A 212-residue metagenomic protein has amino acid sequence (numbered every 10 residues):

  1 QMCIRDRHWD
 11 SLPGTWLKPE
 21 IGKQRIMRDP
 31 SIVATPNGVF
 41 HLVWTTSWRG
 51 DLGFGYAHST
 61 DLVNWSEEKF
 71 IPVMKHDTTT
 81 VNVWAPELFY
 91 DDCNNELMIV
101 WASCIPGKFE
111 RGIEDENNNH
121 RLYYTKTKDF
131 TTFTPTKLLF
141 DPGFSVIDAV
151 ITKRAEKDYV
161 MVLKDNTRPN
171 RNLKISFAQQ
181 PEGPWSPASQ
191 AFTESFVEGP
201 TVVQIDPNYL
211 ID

Functional and structural regions predicted by a protein language model:
Q1, R5-D212: Carbohydrate-active catalytic/glycan-binding domains of CAZyme proteins, especially the secreted or lumenal ectodomains
